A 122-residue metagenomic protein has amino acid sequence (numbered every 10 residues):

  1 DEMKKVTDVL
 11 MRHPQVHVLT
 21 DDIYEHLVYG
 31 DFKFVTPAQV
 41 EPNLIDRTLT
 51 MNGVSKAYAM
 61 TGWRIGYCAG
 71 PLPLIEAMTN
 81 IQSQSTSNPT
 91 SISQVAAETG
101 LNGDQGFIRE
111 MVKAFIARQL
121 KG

Functional and structural regions predicted by a protein language model:
D1-Q15, Y24-M60, L72-P73: Active-site pre-lysine segment of PLP-dependent enzymes
D21: Glycine-centered flexible beta-alpha turn that most often forms the glycine-rich phosphate-binding loop
L27, Q119-G122: Alpha-helix capping/termination and helix-coil
E41-I116, L120: Conserved core segment of the aminotransferase class I/II
